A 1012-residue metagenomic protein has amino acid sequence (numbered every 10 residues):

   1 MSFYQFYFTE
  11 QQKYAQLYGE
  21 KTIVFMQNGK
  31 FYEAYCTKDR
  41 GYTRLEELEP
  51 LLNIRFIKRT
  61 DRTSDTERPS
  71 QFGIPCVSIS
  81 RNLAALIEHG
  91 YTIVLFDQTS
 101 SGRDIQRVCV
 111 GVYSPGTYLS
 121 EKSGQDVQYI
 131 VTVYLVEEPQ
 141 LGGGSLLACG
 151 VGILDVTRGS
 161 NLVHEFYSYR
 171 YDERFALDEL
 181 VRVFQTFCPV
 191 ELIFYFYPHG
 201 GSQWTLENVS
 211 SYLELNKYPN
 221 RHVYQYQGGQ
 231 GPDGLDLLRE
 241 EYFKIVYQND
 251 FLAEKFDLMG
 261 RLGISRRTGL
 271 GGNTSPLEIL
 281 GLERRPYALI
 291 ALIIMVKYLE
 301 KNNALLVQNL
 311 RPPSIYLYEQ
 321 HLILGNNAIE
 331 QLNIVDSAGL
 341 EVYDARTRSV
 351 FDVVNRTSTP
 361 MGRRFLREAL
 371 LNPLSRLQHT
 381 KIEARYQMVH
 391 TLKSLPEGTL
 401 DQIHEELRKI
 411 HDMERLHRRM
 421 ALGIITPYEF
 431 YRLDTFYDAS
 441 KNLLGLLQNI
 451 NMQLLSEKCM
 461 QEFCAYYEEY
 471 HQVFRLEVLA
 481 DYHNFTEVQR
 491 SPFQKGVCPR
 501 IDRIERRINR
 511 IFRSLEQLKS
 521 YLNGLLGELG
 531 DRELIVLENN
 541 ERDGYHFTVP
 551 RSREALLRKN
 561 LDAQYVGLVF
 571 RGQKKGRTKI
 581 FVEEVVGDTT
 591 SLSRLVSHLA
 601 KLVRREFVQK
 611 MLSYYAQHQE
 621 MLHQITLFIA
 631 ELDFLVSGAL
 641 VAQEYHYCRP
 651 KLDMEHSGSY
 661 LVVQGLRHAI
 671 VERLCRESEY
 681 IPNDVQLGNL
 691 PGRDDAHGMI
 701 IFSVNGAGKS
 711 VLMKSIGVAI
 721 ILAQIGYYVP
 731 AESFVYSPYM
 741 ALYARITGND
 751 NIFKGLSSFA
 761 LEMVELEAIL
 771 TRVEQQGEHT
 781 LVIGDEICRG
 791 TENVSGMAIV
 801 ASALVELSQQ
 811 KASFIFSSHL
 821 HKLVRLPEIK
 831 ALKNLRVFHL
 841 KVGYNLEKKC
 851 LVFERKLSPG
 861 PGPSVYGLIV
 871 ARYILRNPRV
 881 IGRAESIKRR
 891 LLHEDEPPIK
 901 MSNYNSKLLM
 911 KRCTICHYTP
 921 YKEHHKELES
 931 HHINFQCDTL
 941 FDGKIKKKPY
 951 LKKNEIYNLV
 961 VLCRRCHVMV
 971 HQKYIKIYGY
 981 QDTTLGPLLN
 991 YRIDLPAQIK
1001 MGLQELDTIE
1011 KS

Functional and structural regions predicted by a protein language model:
M1-A369, T380-S394, R415-R418, L422: Basic, polar low-complexity surface loops/patches
F31-Y32, C36-T63, E191, Y197-G272 (+7 more regions): A conserved P-loop NTPase coupling/switch region
S145-L146, R285, L557-T589, G638-E896: ATPase nucleotide-binding head domains, primarily ABC-like/P-loop NTPase cores
L305-V354, L534-L537, D543-R571, D653-P682: SMC-family hinge/dimerization module
E894-K907: Conserved helicase/translocase motor-coupling segment
C913-C916, C963: Short cysteine-rich clusters marking metal-coordination/redox-active sites
P920-L959, K976: Histidine-centered nuclease catalytic patch
I945-V961, V968-K1011: Polybasic, low-complexity binding patches
